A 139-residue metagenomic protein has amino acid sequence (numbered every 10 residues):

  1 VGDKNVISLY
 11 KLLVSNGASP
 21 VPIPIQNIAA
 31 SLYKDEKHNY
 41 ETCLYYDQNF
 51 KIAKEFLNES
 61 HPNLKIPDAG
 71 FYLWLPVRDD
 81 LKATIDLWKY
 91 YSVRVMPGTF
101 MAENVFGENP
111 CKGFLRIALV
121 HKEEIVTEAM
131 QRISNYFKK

Functional and structural regions predicted by a protein language model:
V1-K139: PLP-dependent class I/II
